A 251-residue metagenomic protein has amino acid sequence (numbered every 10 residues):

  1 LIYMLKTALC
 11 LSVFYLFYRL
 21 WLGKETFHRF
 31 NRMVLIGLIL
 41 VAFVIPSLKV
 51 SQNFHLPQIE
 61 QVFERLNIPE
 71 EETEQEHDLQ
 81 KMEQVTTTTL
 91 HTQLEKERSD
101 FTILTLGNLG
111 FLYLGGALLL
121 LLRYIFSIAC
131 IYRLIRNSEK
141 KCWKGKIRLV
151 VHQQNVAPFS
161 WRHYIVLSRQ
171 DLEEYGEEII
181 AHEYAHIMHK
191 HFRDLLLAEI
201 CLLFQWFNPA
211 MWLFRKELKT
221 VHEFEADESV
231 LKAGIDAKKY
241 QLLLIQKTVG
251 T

Functional and structural regions predicted by a protein language model:
L1-I68, K96-T251: Membrane-embedded and juxtamembrane structural elements of multi-pass membrane proteins
I68-S99: Low-complexity, acidic polar-rich segments
